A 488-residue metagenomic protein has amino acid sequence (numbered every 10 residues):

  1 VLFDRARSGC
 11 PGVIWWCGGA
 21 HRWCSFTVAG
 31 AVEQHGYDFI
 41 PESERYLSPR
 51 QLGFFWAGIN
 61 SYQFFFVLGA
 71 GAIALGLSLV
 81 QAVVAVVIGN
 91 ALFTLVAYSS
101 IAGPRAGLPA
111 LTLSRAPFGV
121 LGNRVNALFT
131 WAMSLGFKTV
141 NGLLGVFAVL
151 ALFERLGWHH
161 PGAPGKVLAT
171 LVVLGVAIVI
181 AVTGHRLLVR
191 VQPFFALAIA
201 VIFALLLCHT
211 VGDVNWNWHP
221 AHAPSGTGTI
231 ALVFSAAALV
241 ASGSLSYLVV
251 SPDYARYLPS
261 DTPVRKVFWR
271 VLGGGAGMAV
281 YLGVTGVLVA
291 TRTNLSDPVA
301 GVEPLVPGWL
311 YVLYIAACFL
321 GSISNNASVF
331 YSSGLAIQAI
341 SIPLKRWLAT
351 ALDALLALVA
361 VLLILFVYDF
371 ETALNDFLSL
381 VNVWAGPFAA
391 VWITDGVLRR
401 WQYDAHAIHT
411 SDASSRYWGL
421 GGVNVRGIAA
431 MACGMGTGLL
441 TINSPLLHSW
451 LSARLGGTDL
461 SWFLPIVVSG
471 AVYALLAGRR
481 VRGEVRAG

Functional and structural regions predicted by a protein language model:
W16-L79, A231-A237, R256-V264, R480-G488: Membrane-interface "cap" regions at the ends of multi-pass membrane proteins
L47-F65, L207-D213, A223-V289, G308-A327 (+1 more regions): Hydrophobic, membrane-embedded alpha-helices of multi-pass small-molecule transporters
I73-L75, I101, P117, V125 (+5 more regions): Membrane-water interface regions at transmembrane-helix termini and the short interhelical loops of multi-pass membrane
A85-P117, L128-G142, G478: Juxtamembrane transmembrane-helix boundary signature
N123-W158, S322-A339: Hydrophobic transmembrane alpha-helices that form the core helical bundles of multi-pass secondary transporters
A127, R155-T183, L197-C208, V240-S251 (+4 more regions): Transmembrane alpha-helical segments of multi-pass small-molecule transport proteins
F147-L150, R155, L197-H222, V240-L245 (+3 more regions): Hydrophobic alpha-helical segments and their helix-loop junctions in multi-pass secondary transporters
A198, F388-V472: C-terminal membrane-solvent junction of multi-pass transporters and transport-like membrane proteins
